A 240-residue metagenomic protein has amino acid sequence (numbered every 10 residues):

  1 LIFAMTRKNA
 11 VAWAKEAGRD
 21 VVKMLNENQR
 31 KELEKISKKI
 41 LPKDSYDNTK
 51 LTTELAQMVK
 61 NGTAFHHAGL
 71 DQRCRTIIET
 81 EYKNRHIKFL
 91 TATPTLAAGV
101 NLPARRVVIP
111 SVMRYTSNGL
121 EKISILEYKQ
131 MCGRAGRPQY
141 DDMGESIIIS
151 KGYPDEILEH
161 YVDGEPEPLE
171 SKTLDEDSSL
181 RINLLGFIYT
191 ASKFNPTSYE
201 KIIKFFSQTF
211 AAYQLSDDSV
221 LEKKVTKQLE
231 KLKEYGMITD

Functional and structural regions predicted by a protein language model:
L1, K88-L90, R105-V107, M143-I147 (+1 more regions): Beta-sheet entry/capping signal
F3, R7-F89, S117, E121-L126 (+1 more regions): Conserved C-terminal RecA-like helicase domain
R7-K8, T93-P94, G152: Alpha-helix N-cap/helix-start capping motif
R19, D163-P168: Conserved AAA+ ATPase "sensor/coupling" helix adjacent to the nucleotide-binding pocket
D71-Y82, E167-D240: C-terminal accessory/connector segments of nucleic-acid motor ATPases
R85, A92-L96, D240: Ser/Thr-glycine-rich phosphate-binding loops at phosphate-binding pockets of nucleotides, nucleotide cofactors
G99: N-terminal nucleotide-binding beta1-loop-alpha1 segment
L102, R106-T116, L120-Y161: Conserved segment of the helicase C-terminal RecA-like domain
